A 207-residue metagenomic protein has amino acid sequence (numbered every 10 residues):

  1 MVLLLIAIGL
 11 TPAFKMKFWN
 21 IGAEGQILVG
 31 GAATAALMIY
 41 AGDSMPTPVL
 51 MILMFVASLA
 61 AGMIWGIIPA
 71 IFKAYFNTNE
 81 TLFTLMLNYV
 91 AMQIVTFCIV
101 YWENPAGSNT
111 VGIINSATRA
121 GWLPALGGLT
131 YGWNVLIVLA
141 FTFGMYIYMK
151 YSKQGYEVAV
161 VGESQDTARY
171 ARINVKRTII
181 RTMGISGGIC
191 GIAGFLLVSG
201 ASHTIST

Functional and structural regions predicted by a protein language model:
M1-A41, F55, L59, M63-T78: Single transmembrane alpha-helix segments in multi-pass membrane proteins
L3-L10, G31-L37, S58-I64, N88-T96 (+2 more regions): Hydrophobic core segments of alpha-helical transmembrane domains in multi-pass membrane transport and ion-translocation
I8, M45, I64, P69-A70 (+4 more regions): Alpha-helical transmembrane segments in inner-membrane proteins
N20, G66, F72, V90 (+4 more regions): Terminal peptide-recognition signature
G22, P48-I52, W122-N134, S206: Interfacial loop-to-helix junctions that mark the boundaries of transmembrane helices in multi-pass membrane
A23-G31, L50, M54-G62, E80-N88 (+2 more regions): Alpha-helical transmembrane segments of multi-pass membrane proteins, especially transporters and channels
E80, T84-Y151, T178: Transmembrane helix-bundle core of multi-pass membrane transporters and related energy-transducing complexes
G127-T204: Helix-loop-helix "hairpin" substructures at the membrane interface of multi-pass membrane proteins
